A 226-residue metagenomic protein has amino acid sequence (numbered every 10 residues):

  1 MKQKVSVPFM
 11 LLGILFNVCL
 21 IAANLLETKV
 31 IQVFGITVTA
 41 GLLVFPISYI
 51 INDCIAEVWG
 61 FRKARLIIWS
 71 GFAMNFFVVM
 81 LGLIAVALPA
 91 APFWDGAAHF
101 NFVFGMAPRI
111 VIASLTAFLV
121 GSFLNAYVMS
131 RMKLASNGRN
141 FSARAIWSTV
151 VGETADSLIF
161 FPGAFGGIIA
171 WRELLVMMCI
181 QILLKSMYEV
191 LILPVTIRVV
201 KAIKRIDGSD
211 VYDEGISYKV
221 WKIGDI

Functional and structural regions predicted by a protein language model:
M1-F72, F76: Hydrophobic transmembrane alpha-helices
E27, I31, V78-V86, G121 (+4 more regions): Alpha-helical transmembrane segments and their lipid-water interface positions in multi-pass membrane proteins
Q32, F161-I180: Extracellular/periplasmic helix-loop-helix junctions in multi-pass membrane proteins
T39, L43, H99-A113, I180-Q181: Short aromatic-rich membrane-water interface segments that cap or initiate transmembrane helices in multi-pass membrane
I84-A107: Membrane-interface interhelical connector segments
A135-T154: Internal alpha-helical transmembrane segments of multi-pass membrane proteins
S148, V176-E189: Pore-lining and gate-forming transmembrane alpha-helices of multi-pass membrane transport proteins
V200-I226: Short, highly charged, low-complexity non-transmembrane loops/tails of multi-pass membrane proteins
